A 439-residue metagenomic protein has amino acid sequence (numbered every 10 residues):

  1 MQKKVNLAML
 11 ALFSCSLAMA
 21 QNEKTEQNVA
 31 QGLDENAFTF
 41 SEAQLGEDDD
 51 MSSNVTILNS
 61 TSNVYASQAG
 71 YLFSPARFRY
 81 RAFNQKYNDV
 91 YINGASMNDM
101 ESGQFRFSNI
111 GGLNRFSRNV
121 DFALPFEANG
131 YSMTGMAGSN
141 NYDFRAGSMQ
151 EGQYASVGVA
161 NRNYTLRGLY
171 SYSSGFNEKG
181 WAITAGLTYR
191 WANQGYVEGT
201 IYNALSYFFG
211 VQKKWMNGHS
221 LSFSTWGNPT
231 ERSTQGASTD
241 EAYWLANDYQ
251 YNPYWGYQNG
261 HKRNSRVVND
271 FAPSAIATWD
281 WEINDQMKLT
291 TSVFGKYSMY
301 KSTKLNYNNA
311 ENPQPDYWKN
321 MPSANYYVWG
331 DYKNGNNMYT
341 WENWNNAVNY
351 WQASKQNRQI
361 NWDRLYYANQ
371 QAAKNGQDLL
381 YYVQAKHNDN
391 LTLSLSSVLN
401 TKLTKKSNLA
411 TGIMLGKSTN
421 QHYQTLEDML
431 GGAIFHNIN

Functional and structural regions predicted by a protein language model:
Q21-T61, R77-F78, Q85: N-terminal periplasmic "start-of-domain" segments of outer-membrane beta-barrel proteins
V55-A95: Extracytoplasmic beta-strand/coil segments of soluble accessory domains associated with Gram-negative outer-membrane
L58, A66, A95-F126, D143-R145 (+2 more regions): Short acidic/polar hinge/loop motifs at secondary-structure boundaries that mediate gating or recognition
G70-L72, S132-T134, A160-Y164, G199-N203 (+3 more regions): Short sequence motifs at beta-strands and strand-loop junctions characteristic of Gram-negative outer-membrane
F83, N259-K304, L379-A410, H422: Outer-membrane beta-barrel transmembrane strands
Q85, M97, A160-R162, R190-A192 (+5 more regions): Structural signature of outer-membrane beta-barrel domains
Y154-A192, Y196-Q235, V267, P273-I283: Transmembrane beta-barrel wall of Gram-negative outer-membrane proteins
S220-T278, K301-Q384: Acidic/polar loop-and-plug regions of large Gram-negative outer-membrane beta-barrel proteins
